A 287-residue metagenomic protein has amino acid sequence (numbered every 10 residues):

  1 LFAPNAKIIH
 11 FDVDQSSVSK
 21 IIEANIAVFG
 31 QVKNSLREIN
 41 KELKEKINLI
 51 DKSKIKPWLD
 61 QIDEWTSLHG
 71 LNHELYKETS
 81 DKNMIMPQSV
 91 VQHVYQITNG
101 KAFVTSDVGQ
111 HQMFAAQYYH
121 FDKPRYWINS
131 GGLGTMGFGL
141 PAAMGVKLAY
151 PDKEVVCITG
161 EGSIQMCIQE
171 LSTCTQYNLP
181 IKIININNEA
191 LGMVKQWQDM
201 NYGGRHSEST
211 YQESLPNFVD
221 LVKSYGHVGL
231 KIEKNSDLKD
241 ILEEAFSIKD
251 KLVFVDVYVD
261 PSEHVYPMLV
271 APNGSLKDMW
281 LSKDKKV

Functional and structural regions predicted by a protein language model:
F2, S19-F29, K33-I39, M113-V287: Thiamine diphosphate
A3-K7: A short helix->loop->beta-strand "cap" motif at the edges of active sites that frequently abuts
H10, T105, I158-T159: Generic enzyme active-site microenvironment
D12-S17: Short, polar loop motifs at secondary-structure junctions
L36-I47, T66-H73, Y95-A102, Q112 (+3 more regions): Structural signal for hydrophobic packing residues in well-ordered secondary-structure cores of soluble enzyme domains
I47-W65: Flexible, glycine/charged-enriched surface loops at secondary-structure junctions
K52-P57, D107-V108, D256: Short coil/turn segments at secondary-structure boundaries
D63-V146: Active-site diphosphate/adenylate-binding microenvironment
